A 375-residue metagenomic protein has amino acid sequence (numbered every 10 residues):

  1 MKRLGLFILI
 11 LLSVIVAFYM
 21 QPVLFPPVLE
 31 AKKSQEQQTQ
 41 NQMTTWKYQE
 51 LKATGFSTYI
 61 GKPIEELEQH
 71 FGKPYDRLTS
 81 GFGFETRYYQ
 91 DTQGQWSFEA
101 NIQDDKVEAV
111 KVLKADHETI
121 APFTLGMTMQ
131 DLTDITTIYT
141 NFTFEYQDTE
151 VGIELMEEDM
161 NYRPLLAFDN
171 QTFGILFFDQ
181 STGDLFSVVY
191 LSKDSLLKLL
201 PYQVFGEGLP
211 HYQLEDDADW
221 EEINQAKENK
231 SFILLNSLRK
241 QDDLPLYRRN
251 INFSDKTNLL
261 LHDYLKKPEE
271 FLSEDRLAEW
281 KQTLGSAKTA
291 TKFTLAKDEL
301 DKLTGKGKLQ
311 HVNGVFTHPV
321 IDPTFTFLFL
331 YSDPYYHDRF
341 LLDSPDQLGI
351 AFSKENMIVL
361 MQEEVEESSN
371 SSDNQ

Functional and structural regions predicted by a protein language model:
M1-K2: N-terminal hydrophobic targeting signals that begin at the initiator methionine
G5-P22: Hydrophobic membrane-insertion alpha-helices, especially the h-region of bacterial N-terminal signal peptides
A17-M160, L165-Y247, H262: Short helix/turn-capping signatures at newly exposed starts of structured segments
F84-E85, T149, D255-K256, E274 (+1 more regions): Flexible domain-boundary/linker segments
T119-D169, K281-S371: A well-ordered secondary-structure block
E222-A296, Y336-H337, S344-L348: Short, well-ordered surface patches within globular domains
D373-Q375: Short, solvent-exposed mixed-charge patches
